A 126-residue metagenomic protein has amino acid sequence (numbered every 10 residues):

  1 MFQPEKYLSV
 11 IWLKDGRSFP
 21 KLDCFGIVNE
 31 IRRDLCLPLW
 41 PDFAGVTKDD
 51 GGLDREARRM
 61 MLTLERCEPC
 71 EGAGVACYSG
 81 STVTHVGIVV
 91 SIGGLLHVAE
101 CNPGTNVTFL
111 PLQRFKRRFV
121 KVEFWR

Functional and structural regions predicted by a protein language model:
P4-S18: A glycine-biased structural micro-motif
L8, C36-L39, T108: Glycine-rich, flexible loop/turn motifs
D15, L39-A44: Surface-exposed patches in mature extracellular/periplasmic domains of secreted proteins
G16-L35: Active-site nucleophilic cysteine motif
D42-N106, L112-Q113: ...with weaker cross-activation on analogous glycine-rich loops/strands in unrelated enzymes
F109-R126: Intrinsically disordered, low-complexity, charged/polar segments
